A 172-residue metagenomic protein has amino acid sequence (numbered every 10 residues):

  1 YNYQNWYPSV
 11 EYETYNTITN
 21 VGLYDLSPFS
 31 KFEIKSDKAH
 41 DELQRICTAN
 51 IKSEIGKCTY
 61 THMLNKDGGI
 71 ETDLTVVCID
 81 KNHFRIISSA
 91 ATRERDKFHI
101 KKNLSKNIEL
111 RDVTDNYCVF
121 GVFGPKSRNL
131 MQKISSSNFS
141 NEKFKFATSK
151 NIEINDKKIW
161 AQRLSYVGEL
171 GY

Functional and structural regions predicted by a protein language model:
Y1-Y172: Glycine/proline-enriched, intrinsically flexible loops and inter-domain linkers
